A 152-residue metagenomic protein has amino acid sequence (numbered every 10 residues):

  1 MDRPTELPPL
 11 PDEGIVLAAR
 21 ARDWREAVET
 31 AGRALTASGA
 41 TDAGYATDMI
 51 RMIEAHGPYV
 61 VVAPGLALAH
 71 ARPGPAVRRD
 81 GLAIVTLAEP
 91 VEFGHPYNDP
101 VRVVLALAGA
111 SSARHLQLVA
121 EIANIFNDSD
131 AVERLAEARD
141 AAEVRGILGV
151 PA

Functional and structural regions predicted by a protein language model:
M1-A152: Cytosolic covalent-transfer regions centered on His/Cys nucleophiles that carry phosphoryl or persulfide groups
